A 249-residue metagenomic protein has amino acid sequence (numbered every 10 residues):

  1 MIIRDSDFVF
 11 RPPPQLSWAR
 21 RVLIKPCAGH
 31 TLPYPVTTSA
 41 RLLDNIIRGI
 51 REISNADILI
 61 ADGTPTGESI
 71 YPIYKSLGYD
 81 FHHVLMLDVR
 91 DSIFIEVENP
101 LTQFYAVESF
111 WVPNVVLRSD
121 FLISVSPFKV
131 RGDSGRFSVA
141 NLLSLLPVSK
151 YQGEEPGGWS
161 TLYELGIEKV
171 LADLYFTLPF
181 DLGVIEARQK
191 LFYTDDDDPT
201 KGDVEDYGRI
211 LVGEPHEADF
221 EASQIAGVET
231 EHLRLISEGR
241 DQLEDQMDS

Functional and structural regions predicted by a protein language model:
M1-S249: N-terminal and secondary-structure boundary signal
